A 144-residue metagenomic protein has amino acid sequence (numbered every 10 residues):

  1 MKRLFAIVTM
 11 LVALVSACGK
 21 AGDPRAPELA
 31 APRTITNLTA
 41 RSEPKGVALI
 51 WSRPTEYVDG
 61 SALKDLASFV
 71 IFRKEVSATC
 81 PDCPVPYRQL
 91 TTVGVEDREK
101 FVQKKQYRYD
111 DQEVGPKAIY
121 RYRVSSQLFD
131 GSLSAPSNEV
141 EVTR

Functional and structural regions predicted by a protein language model:
M1-V8: Bacterial N-terminal signal peptides that target proteins for export
L14-A17: C-terminal motif of bacterial Sec signal peptides marking the signal peptidase cleavage site
G19-D65, P116, G131-R144: Pro/Thr/Ser/Gly-rich low-complexity, intrinsically disordered linker/stalk tracts
R53, Y57, L63-K117, S132-P136: Recognizes extended acidic, P/S/T-rich segments that occur within or adjacent to Ig-like beta-sandwich modules
S125-F129: Beta-strand-rich extracellular modules
